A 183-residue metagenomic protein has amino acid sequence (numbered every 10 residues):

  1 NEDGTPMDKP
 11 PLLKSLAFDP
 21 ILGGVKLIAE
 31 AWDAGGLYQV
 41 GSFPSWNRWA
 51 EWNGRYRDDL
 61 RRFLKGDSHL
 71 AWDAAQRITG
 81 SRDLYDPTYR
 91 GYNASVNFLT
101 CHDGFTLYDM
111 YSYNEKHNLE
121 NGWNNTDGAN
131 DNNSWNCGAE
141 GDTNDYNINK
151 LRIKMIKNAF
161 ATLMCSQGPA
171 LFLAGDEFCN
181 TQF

Functional and structural regions predicted by a protein language model:
N1: Active-site groove signature of glycoside hydrolases
M7-A174, F178-C179: Conserved alpha/beta catalytic core and glycan-binding cleft of carbohydrate-active enzymes
T181-F183: Compact nucleic-acid interaction/catalytic patches
